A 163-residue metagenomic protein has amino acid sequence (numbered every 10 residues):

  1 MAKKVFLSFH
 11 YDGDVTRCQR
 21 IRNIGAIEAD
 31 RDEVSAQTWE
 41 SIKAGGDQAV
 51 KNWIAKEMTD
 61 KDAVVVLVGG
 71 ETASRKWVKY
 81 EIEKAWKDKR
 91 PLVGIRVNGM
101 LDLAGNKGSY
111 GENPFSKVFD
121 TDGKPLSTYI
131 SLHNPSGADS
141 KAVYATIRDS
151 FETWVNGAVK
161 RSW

Functional and structural regions predicted by a protein language model:
M1-D60, S150-W163: Conserved N-terminal substructure of TIR/SEFIR domains
K4-F6, R17, L103-W163: C-terminal interaction surface of TIR/SEFIR-family domains
D12-D14, G99-D102: Conserved nucleotide-binding/hydrolysis micro-motifs of P-loop NTPases
R20-N23, K79-I82, K107-Y110: Short, glycine/charged-enriched secondary-structure capping and boundary segments
G25-E28, K84-K87, N113-P114: Short, low-complexity, polar/charged sequence segments that are solvent-exposed and flexible
E33-S35, G94, S131: Structural signal for conserved beta-strand scaffold positions within catalytic alpha/beta enzyme cores
V50-V64, S116-L126: A broadly tuned preference for mixed-charge, low-complexity surface segments
E57-L101: Conserved beta-strand-loop-alpha-helix hinge of the TIR/SEFIR fold
